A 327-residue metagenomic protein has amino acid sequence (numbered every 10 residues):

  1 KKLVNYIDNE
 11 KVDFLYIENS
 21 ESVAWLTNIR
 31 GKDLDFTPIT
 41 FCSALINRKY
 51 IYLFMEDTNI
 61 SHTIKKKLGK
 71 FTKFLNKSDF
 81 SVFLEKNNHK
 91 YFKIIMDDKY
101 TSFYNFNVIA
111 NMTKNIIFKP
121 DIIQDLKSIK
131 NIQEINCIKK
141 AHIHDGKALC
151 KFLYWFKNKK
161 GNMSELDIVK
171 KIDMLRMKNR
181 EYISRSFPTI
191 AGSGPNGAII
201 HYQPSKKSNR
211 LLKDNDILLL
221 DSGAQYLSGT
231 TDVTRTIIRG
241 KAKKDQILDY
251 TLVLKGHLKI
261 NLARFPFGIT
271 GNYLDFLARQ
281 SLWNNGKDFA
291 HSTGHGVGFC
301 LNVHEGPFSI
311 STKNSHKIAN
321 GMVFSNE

Functional and structural regions predicted by a protein language model:
K1-E327: Active-site neighborhoods and metal-handling regions in enzymes and metal-associated proteins
